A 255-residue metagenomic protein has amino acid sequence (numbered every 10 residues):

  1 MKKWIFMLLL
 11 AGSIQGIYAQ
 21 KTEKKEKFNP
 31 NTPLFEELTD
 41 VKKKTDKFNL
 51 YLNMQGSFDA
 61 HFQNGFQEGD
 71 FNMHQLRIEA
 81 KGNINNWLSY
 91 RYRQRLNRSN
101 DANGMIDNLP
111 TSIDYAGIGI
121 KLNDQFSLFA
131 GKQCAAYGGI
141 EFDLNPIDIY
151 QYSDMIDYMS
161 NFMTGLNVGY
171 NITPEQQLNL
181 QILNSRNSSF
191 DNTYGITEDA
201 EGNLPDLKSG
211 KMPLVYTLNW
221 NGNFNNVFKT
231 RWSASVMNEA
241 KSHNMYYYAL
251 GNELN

Functional and structural regions predicted by a protein language model:
M1-N31: Cleavable N-terminal export/targeting peptides
Y18-N29, H61-F66, N238-A240: Short, charged, low-hydrophobicity "junction" segments
A19, D143-P146, G195: Short, glycine/charged-enriched secondary-structure capping and boundary segments
T22, F35-E36, S99-D101, K121-L128 (+1 more regions): Signature for the C-terminal beta-barrel architecture of outer-membrane proteins
N29-V41: Beta-lactamase-like hydrolase cores
L38-A60, F66-S188, G222-F224: Outer membrane beta-barrel
